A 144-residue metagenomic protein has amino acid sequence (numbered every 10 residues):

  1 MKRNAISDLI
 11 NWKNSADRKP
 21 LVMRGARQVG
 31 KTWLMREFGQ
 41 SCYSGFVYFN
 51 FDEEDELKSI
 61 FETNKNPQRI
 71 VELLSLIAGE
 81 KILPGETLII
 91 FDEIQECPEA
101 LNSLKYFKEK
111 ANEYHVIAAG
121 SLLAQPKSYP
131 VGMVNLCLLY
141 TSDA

Functional and structural regions predicted by a protein language model:
M1-S142: Phosphate-binding site recognition
